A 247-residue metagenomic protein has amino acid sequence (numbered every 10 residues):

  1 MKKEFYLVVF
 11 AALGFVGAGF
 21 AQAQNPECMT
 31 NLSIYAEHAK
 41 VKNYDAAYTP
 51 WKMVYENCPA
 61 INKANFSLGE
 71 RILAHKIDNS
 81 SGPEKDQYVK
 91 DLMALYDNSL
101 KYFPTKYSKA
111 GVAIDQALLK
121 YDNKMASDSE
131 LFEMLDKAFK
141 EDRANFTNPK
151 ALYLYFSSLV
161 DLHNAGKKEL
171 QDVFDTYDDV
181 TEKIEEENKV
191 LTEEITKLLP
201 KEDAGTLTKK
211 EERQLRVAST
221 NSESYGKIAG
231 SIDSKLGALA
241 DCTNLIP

Functional and structural regions predicted by a protein language model:
M1-P26, E70: Bacterial Sec-dependent N-terminal signal peptides
A23-P247: Preference for long, solvent-exposed alpha-helical segments and helix-linker "stalks"
